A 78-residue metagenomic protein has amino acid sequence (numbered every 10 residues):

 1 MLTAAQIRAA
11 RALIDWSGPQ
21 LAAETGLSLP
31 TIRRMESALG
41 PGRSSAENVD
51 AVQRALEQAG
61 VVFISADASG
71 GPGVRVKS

Functional and structural regions predicted by a protein language model:
M1-L2: A detector for short, charged/polar N-terminal pre-domain segments
Q6, T31-R34, N48, G73: Residue-level recognition of specific faces of alpha-helices
I7-Q20: Short basic helix-loop element that most often maps to the first helix and adjoining turn of HTH DNA-binding modules
A10, E24, M35: Residues in the recognition helix of alpha-helical DNA-binding motifs
S17, S28, V62: Residue-level detector of anion-binding/catalytic polar loops
L27-S44: Recognition helix of helix-turn-helix/homeodomain-like DNA-binding domains that insert into the DNA major groove
A46-F63: DNA major-groove recognition helix of helix-turn-helix/homeodomain DNA-binding modules
V61-S78: Helix-turn-helix/homeodomain-like alpha-helical modules used for DNA recognition and transcription-factor dimerization
